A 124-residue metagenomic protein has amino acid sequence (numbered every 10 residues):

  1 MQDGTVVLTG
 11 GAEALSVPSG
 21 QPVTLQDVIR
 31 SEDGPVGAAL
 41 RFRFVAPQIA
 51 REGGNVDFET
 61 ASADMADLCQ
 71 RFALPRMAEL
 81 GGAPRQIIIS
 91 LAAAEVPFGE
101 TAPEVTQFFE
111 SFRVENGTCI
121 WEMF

Functional and structural regions predicted by a protein language model:
M1-F42, Q48-A50, M123: N-proximal, solvent-exposed amphipathic alpha-helical segments enriched in charged/polar residues
D3, D27, D33, D57 (+2 more regions): Acidic-enriched, low-complexity/disordered segments with a strong bias for Aspartate over Glutamate
G4-V6, A12-A14, S31-D33, R76-L80 (+2 more regions): Generic structural signal for short, flexible, solvent-exposed coil/loop and linker residues
V6, A46-A50, Q70, A93 (+1 more regions): Generic alpha-helix detector with strongest preference for long hydrophobic helices that associate with membranes
T9-A12, Q26, G53, A73 (+2 more regions): Generic preference for well-ordered secondary structure
R41-I88: Mature extracytoplasmic domains of secretory-pathway proteins
G82-F124: Polar/charged, Gly/Pro-rich intrinsically disordered segments
